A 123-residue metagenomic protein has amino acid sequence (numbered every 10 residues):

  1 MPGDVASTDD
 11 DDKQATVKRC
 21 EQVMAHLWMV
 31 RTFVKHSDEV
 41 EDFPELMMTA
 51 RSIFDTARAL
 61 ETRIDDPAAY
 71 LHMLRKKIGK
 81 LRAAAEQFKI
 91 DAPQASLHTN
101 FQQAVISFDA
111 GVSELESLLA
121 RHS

Functional and structural regions predicted by a protein language model:
P2-F54, E114: Short terminal alpha-helical segments
P2-V5, D9, R82-A92: Short, flexible domain-boundary/linker segments around small modular repeats
R19-H26, L74-R82: Short amphipathic alpha-helical heptad-repeat segments
F33-H36, T62-D66, Q87-Q94: General structural signal for alpha-helix termini and helix-helix connectors
P44-T49, H72-R75, H98-I106: Short, charged, amphipathic alpha-helical segments
D55-L74, D91: Short, solvent-exposed, charged loop/turn and helix-capping segments that join or cap alpha-helices on peripheral
A84-S123: Amphipathic alpha-helical binding modules
